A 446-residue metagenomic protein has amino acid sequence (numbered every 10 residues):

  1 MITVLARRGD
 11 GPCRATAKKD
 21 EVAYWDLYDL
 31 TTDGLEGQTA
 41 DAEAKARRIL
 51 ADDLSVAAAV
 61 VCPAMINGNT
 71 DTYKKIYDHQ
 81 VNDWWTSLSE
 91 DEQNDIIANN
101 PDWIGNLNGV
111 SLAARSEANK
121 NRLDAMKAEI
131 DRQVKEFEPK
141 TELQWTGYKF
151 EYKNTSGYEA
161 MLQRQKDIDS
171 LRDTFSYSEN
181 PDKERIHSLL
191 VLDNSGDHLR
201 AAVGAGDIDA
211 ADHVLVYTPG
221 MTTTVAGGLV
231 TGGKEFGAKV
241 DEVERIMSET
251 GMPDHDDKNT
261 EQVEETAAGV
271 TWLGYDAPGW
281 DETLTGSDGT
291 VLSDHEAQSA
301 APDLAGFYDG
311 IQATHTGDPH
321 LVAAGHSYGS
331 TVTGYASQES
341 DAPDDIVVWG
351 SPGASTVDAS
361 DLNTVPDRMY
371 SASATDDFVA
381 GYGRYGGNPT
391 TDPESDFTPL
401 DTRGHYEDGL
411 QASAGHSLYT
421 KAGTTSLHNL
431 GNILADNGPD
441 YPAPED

Functional and structural regions predicted by a protein language model:
M1, L189, T271-W272, Y328: Bulky hydrophobic/aromatic packing residues
M1-D212: Intrinsically disordered, low-complexity charged segments of secreted bacterial virulence and antibacterial
M1-K45, T266, P278, V291 (+6 more regions): Intrinsic structural disorder
A15-A17, L35-T39, E43-K45, L54-A57 (+6 more regions): Intrinsically disordered, low-complexity segments enriched in Ser/Pro/Gly/Ala and basic residues
V203, G334-Y335: Contiguous, well-ordered alpha-helical segments that form the cores/surfaces of helical PPI scaffolds
G206-A210, G220-P319, S337-D446: Lipolytic serine-hydrolase domain surface
A324-T333: Gly/Ala-rich beta-loop-alpha elbow adjacent to hydrolase catalytic centers
